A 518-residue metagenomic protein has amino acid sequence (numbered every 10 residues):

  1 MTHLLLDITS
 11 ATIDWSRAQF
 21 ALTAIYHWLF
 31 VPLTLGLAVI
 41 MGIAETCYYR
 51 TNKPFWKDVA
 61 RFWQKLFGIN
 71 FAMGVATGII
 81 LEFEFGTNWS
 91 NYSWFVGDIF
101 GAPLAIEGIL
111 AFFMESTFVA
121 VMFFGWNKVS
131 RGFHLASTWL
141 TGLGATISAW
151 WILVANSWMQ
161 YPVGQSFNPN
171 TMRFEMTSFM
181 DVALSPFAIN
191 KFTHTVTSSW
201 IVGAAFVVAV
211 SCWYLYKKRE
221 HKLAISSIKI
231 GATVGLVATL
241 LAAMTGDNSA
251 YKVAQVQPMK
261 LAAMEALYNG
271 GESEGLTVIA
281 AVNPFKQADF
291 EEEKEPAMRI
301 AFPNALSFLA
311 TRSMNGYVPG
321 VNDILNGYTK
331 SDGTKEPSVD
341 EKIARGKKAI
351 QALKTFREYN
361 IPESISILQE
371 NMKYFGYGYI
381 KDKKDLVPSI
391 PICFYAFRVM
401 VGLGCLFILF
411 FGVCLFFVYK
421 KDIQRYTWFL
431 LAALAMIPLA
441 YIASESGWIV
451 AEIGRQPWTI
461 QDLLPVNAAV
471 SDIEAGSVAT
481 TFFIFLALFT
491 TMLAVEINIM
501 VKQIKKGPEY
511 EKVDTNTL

Functional and structural regions predicted by a protein language model:
T2-L518: Polytopic transmembrane helical bundles with strong interfacial aromatic enrichment
